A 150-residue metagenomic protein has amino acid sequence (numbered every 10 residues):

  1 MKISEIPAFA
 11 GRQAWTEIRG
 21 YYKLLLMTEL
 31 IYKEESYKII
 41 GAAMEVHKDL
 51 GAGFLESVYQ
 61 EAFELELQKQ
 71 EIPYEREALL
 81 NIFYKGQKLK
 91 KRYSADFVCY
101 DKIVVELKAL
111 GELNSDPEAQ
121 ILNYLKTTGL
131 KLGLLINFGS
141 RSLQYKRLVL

Functional and structural regions predicted by a protein language model:
M1-A8: Extreme N-terminal basic, low-complexity initiation segments that serve as generic localization/processing leaders
A8-W15, Y21: Short Gly/Ser/Thr- and charged-rich N-terminal loops/segments that act as flexible capping/hinge elements
E17-L50: Interdomain/boundary linker segments immediately adjacent to catalytic/signaling cores
Y32-Y37, A52-E56, Q60, E64: Nuclease catalytic cores
G51, A95-L113, Y124: Conserved catalytic cores of phosphodiester-cleaving nucleases, focusing on short active-site segments
Q68-K85: A short acidic/basic microdomain associated with nuclease active sites
K88-Y93: A short, glycine/Asx- and small/polar-enriched loop/turn that sits immediately N-terminal to a beta-strand
K108-L150: Nucleic-acid nuclease catalytic cores
